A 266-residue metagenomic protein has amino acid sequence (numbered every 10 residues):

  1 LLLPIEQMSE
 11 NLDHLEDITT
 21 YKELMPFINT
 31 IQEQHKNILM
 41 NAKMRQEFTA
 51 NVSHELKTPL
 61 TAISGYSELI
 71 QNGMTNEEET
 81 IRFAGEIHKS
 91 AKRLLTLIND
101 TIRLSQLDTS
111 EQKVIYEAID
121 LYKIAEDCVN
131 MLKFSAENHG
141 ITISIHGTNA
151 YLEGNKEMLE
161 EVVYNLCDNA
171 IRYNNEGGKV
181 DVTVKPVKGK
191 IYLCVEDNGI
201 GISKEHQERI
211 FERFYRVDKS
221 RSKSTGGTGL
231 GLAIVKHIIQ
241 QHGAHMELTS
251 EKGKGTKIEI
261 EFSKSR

Functional and structural regions predicted by a protein language model:
L1, R93-S105, I124: Coiled-coil phosphoacceptor/dimerization helix of two-component systems
L1-T49, S64-Q71, N76, G85 (+10 more regions): Membrane-proximal HAMP signal-relay module
E79, T109-V114, G147, Y151-E157: Conserved micro-motifs of the catalytic ATP-binding
I115-K133: A conserved beta-strand-to-alpha-helix junction within the catalytic ATP-binding
L121, G201-E212: Short helix N-cap motif at coil->helix boundaries in the Bergerat
S135-I145, A150: Short conserved segments within the C-terminal catalytic ATPase subdomain
A170-I171: Short helix-loop "hinge" at the ATP-lid/N-box region of the Bergerat-fold HATPase_c
D197: Acidic ATP/Mg2+-coordinating residue in the GHKL
